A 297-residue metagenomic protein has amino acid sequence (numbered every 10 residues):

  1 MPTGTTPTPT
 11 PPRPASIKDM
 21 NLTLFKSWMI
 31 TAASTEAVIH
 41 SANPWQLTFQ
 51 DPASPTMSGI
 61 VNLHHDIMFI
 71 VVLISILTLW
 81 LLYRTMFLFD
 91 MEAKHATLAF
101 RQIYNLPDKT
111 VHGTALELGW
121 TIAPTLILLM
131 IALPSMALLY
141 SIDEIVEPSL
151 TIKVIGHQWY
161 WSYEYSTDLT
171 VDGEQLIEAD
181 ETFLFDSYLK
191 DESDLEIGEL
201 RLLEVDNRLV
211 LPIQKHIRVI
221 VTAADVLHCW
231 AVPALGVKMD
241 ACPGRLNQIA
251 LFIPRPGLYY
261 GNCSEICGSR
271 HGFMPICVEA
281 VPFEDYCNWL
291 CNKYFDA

Functional and structural regions predicted by a protein language model:
M1-E36: N-terminal secretory/membrane targeting signals
T31-D66, M86-A297: Non-transmembrane, membrane-proximal soluble domains of secreted or membrane proteins
V71: Active-site-proximal cofactor/substrate-binding loop regions of enzyme domains
S75-M91: Alpha-helical transmembrane segments
